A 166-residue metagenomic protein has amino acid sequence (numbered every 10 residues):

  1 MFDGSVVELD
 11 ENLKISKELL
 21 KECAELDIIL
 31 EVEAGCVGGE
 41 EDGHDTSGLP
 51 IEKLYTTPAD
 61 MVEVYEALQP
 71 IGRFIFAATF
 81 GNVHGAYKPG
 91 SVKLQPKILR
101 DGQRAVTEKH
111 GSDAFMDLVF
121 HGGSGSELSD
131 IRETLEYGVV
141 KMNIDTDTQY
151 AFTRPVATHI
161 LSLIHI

Functional and structural regions predicted by a protein language model:
F2-K93, D101-A114: Alpha/beta enzyme core
F2-L9, Y137-T153: Glycine-rich phosphate-binding active-site loops on the catalytic face of alpha/beta enzymes
N82-H84, G125-E127, Y150: Active-site environment of divalent metal-dependent phosphoester hydrolases
D113-D117, V139-K141: Active-site lining segments that contact anionic ligands and/or coordinate catalytic metals
M116-S126: Glycine-rich beta-to-alpha transition loops that act as phosphate-gripper elements at the mouths of alpha/beta enzyme
G125-Y137: Catalytic cores of alpha/beta
I164-I166: Conserved small/polar residues in nucleotide/adenosyl-binding loops
